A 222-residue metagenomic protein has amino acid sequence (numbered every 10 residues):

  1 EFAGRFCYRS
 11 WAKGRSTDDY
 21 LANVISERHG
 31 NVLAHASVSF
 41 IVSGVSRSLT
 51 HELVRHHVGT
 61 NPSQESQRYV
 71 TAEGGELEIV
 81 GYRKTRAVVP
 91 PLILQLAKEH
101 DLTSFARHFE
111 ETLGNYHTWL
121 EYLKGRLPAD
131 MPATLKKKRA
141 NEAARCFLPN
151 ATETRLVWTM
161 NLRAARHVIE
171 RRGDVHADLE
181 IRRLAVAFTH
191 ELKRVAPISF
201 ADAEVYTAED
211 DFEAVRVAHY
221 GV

Functional and structural regions predicted by a protein language model:
E1-V222: Family-specific signature for flavin-dependent thymidylate synthase
